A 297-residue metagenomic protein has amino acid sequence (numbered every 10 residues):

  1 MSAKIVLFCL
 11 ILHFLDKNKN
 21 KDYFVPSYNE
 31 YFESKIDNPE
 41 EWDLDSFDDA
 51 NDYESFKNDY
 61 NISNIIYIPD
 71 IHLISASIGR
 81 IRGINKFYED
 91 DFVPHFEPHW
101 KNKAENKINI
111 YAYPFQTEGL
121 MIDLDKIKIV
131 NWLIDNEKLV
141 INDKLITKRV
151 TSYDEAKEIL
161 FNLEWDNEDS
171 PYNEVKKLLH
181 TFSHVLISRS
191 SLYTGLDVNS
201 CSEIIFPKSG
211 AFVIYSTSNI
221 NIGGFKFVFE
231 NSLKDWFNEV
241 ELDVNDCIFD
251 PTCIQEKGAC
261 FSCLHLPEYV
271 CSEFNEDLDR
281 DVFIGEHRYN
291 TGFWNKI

Functional and structural regions predicted by a protein language model:
S2-I5, C9, H13-I297: C-terminal accessory domains/tails appended to large, multi-domain proteins
